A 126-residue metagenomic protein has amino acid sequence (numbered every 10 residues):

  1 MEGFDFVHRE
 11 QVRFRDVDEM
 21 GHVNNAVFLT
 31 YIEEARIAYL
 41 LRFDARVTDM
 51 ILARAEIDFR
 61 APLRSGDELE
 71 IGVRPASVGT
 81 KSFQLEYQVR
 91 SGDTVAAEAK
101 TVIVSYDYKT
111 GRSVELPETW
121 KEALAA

Functional and structural regions predicted by a protein language model:
M1-R54, Y108-A126: Hot-dog-fold acyl-thioester-processing enzymes
E2-H8, F59-S65, A76-A126: HotDog/MaoC-like acyl-thioester-processing domains
